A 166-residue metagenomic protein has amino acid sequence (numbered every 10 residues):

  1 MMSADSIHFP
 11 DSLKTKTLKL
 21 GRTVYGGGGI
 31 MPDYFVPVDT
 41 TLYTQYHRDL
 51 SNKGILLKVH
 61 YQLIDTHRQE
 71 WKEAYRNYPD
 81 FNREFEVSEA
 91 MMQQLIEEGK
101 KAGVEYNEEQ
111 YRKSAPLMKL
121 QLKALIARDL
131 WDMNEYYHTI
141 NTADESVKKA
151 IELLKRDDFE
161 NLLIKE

Functional and structural regions predicted by a protein language model:
M1-E166: Conserved functional hotspot residues or short segments at active or partner-binding sites across diverse domains
